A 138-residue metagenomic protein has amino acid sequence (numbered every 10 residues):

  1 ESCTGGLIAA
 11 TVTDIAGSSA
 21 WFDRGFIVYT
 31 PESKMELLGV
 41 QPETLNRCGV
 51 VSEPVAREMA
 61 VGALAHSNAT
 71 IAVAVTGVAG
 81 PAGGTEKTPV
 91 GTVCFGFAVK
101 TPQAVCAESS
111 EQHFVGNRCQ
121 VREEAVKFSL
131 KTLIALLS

Functional and structural regions predicted by a protein language model:
S2-S138: Short alpha-helical segments enriched in small residues
